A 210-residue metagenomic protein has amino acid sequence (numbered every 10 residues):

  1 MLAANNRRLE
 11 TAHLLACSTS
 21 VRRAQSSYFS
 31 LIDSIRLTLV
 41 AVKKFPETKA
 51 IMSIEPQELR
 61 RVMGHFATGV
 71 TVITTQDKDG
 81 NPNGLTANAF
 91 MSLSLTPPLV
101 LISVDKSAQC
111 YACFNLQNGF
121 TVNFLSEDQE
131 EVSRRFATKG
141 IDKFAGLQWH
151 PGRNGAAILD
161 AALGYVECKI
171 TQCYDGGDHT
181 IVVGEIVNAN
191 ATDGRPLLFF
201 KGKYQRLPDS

Functional and structural regions predicted by a protein language model:
R7-R8, R22-R23, R36: Basic polycationic patches enriched in arginine
A12, R22, S27-Y28, A41: Intrinsically disordered, low-complexity segments enriched in serine/threonine/proline/glycine and often basic
L31-S34, A50: Generic short N-terminal amphipathic or hydrophobic helices
V42-S210: Basic, polyanion-binding surface patches
